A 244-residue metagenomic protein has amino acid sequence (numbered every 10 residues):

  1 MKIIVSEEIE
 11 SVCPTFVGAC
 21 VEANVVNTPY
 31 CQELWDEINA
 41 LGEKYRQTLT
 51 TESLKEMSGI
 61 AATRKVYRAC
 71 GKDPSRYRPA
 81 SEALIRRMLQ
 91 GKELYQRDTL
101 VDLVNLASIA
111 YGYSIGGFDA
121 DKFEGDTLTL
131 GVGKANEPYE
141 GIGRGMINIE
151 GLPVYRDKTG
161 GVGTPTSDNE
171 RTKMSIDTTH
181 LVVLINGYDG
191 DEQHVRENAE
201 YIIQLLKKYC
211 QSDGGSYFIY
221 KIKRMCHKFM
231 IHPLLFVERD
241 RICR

Functional and structural regions predicted by a protein language model:
M1-R244: Charge-biased, low-complexity intrinsically disordered regions
